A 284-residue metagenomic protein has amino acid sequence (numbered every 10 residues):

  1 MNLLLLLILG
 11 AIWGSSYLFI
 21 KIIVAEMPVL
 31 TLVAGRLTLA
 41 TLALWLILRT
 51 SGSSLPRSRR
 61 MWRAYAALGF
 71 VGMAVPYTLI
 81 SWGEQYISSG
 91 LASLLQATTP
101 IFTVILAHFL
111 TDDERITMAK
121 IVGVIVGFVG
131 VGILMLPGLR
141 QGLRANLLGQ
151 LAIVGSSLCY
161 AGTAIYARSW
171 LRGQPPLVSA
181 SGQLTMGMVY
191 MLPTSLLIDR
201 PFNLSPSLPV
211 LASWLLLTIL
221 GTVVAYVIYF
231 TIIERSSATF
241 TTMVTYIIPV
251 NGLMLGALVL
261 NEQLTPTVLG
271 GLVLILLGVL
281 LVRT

Functional and structural regions predicted by a protein language model:
M1-V33, W82, G142-S169, Y190-M191: Glycine-/small-residue-enriched transmembrane alpha-helix faces in small-molecule transporters and effluxers
I12, S16-Y17, W45-Q96, G132-I133 (+1 more regions): Specific transmembrane alpha-helical segments of multi-pass solute transporters/efflux pumps, especially DMT/EamA
G14, L18, W45, G69-A74 (+8 more regions): Hydrophobic/small/kink-forming positions within alpha-helical transmembrane segments of polytopic membrane proteins
I23, L32, R36, G83 (+7 more regions): Hydrophobic/aromatic residues within transmembrane alpha-helices of multi-pass small-molecule transporters
G35, M73, A92-T98, I165-V189 (+2 more regions): Helix-helix packing/entry segments at the starts of transmembrane helices
L44, A66, L106, A119-G138 (+3 more regions): Hydrophobic transmembrane alpha-helices of multi-pass small-molecule transport proteins
L44, T103-I105, F109, Q141-D199 (+1 more regions): Transmembrane alpha-helical segments that form core, pore/gating elements of small-molecule transporters/exporters
L46-L55, P100-I125, V250-G270: C-terminal transmembrane-helix exit sites in multi-pass transporters
